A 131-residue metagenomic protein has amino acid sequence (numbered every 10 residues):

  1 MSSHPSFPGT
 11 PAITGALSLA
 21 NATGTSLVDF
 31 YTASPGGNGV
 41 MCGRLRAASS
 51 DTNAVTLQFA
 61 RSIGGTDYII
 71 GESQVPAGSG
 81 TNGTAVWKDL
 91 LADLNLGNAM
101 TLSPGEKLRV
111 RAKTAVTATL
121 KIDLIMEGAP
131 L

Functional and structural regions predicted by a protein language model:
M1-G39, S50, T101-L131: C-terminal interaction-tip segments
A12, S18, L27, C42 (+4 more regions): Polar low-complexity intrinsically disordered regions enriched in Ser/Thr and small residues
V28-D29, R44, L91-L96: Short structured motifs
N38-R61: Short, well-structured hydrophobic secondary-structure segments
R46-A48, I63, P76, R109-K113: Small/flexible residues
T56-L94: Terminal beta-strand-rich extracellular "head" domains that mediate receptor/glycan or other ligand binding
L90-E106: Short, solvent-exposed, Trp/other aromatic-anchored flexible loops in extracytoplasmic proteins
